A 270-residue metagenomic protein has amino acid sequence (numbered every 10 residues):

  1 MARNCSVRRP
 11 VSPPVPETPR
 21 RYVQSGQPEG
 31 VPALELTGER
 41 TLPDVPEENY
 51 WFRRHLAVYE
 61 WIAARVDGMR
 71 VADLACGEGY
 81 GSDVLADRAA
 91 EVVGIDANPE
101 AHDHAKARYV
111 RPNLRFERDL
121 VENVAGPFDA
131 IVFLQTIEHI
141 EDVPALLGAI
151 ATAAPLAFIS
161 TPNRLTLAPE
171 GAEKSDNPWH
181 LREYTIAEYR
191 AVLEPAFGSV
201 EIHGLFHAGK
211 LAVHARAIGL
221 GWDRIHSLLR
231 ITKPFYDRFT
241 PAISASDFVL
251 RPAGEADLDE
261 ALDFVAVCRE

Functional and structural regions predicted by a protein language model:
A2-G126, A130, L134, P144-L147 (+3 more regions): Conserved N-terminal segment of class I S-adenosyl-L-methionine
L134-I137, S160: Residues lining the SAM
P144-A157: A short glycine-rich, Lys/Arg-flanked "PGG" loop and its adjoining helix->strand segment in the class I
I159-R182: Short, glycine-/aromatic-enriched active-site segment of Class I SAM-dependent methyltransferases
L181-F197: Short alpha-helix
G198-G209: Conserved S-adenosyl-L-methionine
V213-S246: C-terminal helical/coil "lid" or tail adjacent to the Rossmann-like core of SAM-dependent
